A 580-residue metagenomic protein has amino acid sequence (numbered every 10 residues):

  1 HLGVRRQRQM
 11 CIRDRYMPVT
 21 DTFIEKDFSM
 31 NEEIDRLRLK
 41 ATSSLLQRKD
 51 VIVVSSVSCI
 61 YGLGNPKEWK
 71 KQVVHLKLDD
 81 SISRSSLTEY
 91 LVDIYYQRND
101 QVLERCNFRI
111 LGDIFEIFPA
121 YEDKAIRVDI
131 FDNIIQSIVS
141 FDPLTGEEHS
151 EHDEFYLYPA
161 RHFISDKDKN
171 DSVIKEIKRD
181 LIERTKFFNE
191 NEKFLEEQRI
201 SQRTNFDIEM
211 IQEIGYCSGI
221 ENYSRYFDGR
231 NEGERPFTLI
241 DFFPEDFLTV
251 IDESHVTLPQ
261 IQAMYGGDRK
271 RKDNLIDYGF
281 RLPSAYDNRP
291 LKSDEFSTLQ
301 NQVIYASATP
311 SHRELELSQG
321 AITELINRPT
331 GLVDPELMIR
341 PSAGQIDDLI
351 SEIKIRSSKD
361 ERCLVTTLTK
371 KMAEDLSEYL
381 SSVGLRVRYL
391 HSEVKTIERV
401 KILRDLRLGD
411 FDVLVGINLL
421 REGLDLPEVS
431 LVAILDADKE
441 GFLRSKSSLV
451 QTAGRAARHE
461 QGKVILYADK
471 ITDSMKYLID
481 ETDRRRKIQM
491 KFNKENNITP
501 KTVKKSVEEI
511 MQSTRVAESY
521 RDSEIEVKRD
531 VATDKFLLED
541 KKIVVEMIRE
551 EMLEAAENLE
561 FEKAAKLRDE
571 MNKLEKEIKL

Functional and structural regions predicted by a protein language model:
H1-R8, I12: Single conserved hydrophobic/aromatic residue that forms the stacking wall/gate of nucleotide- or nucleobase-binding
R13-D50, S382-V383, L390-L414: Conserved motor-coupling elements within RecA-like helicase/translocase cores
K67-K71, T369-H391, K573: Conserved helicase motor "Helicase C" RecA-like lobe of SF1/SF2 P-loop NTPases
K71-F206, E213-G215, V250-E253, T257-L258 (+7 more regions): Conserved nucleotide-binding/hydrolysis modules and their immediate coupling elements across P-loop/ASCE NTPase motors
Q72-S81, E393, G409-D412, I417-H459 (+1 more regions): Conserved RecA-like helicase motor core of SF1/SF2 enzymes
S86-D93, Q260-R328: Post-DEXD/H (motif II) to motif III coupling segment of the RecA-like Helicase ATP-binding lobe
P335-L368: Conserved interdomain hinge at the start of the Helicase C-terminal
V450-A453, R458, I465, D469-A517: A conserved SF2-helicase RecA2
